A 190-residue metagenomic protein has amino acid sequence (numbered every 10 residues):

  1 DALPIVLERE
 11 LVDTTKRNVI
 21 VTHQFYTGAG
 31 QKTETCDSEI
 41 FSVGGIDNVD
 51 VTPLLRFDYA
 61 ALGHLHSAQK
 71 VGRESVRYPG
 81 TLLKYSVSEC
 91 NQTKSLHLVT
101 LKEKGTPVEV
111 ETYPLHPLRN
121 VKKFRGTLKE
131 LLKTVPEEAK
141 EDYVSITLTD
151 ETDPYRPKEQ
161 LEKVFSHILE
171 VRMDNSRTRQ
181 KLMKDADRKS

Functional and structural regions predicted by a protein language model:
D1-L3, S190: Conserved small/polar residues in nucleotide/adenosyl-binding loops
V12-T14, V51-R56, E138-A139, V164: Short, conserved loop/helix-junction motifs that constitute active-site signature segments in enzyme catalytic cores
D13-Q31: Short acidic, glycine-rich surface-loop motifs adjacent to enzyme active sites
K16-N18, D58, S190: Conserved acidic residues
V19-H23, A61, S145: Structural motif
V19-V21, L96-L98, T112: Conserved hydrophobic/aromatic beta-strand scaffold that supports enzyme active sites
T27-G28, K32-T106: Conserved beta-sheet core of the metallophosphoesterase superfamily
T100-K189: Accessory, non-catalytic peripheral segments of nucleic-acid enzymes
